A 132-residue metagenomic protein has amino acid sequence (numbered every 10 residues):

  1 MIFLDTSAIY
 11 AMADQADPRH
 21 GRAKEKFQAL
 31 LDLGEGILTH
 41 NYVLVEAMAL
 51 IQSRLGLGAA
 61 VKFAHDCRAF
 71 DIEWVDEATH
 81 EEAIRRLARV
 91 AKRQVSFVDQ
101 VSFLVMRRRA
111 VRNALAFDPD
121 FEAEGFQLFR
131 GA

Functional and structural regions predicted by a protein language model:
M1, F103-L104, R108-A132: Acidic, PIN/NYN-like endoribonuclease modules and their adjacent C-terminal/linker elements
M1-L38, Q52-K62, A132: Short, well-structured N-terminal submotif of metal-dependent ribonuclease cores
D5, E46, D99, D118: Acidic active-site catalytic centers that drive phospho-/nucleotidyl reactions and related ester hydrolyses
I9, L44, H80, F121-E122: A generic structural signal for short hydrophobic patches within well-formed alpha-helices
L33-I37, A69-D71, A110-R112: Short active-site oxyanion
A64-D66, D71-E77, I84, V90-K92 (+1 more regions): Short acidic, glycine/proline-enriched helix-loop-strand junctions
E73-N113: Active-site neighborhoods of divalent-metal-dependent phosphate/nucleic-acid chemistry enzymes
